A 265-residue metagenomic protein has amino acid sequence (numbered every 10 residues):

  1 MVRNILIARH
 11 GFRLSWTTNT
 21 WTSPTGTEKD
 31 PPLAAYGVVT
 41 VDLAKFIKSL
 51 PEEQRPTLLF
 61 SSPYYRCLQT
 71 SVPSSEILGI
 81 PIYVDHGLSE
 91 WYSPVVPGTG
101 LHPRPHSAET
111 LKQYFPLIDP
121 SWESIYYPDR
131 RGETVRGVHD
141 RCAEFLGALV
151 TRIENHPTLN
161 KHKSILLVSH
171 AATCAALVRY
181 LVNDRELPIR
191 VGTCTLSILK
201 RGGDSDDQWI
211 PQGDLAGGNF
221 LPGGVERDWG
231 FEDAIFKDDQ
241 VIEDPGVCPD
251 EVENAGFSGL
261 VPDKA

Functional and structural regions predicted by a protein language model:
M1-N4, W91-H106, N155-H156, K163 (+1 more regions): Acidic, low-complexity terminal tails and accessory targeting/binding regions of phosphate-metabolizing enzymes
V2-V84: Active-site-proximal alpha-helix that buttresses catalytic centers in soluble enzyme cores
A8, D85-G87, Q212-D214: Conserved beta-strand termini and adjacent loop/short-helix elements that scaffold enzyme active sites in alpha/beta
A44-S49, H139-N155: Generic structural signal for well-ordered alpha-helical scaffold segments
S49-Q54, V150-K161, D204: Alpha-helix termini
Q54-P63, P157-V168: Short glycine-rich phosphate-binding loop at a beta-alpha junction
S75, G79, V150, E154 (+1 more regions): Hydrophobic/aromatic-lined pockets within catalytic cores
L78-E144, V225: Phosphate-handling substructures
